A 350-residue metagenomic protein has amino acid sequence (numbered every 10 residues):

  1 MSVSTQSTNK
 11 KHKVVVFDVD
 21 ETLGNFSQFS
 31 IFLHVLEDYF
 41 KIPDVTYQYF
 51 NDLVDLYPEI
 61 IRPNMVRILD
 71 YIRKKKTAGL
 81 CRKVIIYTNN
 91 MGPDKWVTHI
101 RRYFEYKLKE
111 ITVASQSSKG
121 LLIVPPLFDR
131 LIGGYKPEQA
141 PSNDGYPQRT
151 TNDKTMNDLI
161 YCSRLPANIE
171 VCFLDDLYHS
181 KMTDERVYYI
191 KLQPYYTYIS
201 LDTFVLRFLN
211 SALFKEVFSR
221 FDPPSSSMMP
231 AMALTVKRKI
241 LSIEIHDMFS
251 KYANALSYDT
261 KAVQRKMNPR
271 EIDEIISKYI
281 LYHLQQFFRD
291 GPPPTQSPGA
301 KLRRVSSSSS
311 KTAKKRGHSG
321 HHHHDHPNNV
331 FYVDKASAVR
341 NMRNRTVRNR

Functional and structural regions predicted by a protein language model:
S2-E138, R270: Alpha-helical substrate-recognition element adjacent to the catalytic core
S2-T5, S309, R343: Low-complexity intrinsically disordered segments
D18, D334-K335: Helix N-cap / beta->alpha transition motif
P93-S306, K311-R316, R348: C-terminal cap/substrate-recognition subdomain and adjoining C-terminal extension of metal-dependent phosphatase-like
L302-V305, V330-V333, V339-M342: Hydrophobic/aromatic hotspots within intrinsically disordered, low-complexity regions
H318-P327: Histidine-centered metal-binding segments
N341-N344, N349: Asparagine/serine/threonine-enriched low-complexity, disordered tracts, especially those forming N-linked glycosylation
